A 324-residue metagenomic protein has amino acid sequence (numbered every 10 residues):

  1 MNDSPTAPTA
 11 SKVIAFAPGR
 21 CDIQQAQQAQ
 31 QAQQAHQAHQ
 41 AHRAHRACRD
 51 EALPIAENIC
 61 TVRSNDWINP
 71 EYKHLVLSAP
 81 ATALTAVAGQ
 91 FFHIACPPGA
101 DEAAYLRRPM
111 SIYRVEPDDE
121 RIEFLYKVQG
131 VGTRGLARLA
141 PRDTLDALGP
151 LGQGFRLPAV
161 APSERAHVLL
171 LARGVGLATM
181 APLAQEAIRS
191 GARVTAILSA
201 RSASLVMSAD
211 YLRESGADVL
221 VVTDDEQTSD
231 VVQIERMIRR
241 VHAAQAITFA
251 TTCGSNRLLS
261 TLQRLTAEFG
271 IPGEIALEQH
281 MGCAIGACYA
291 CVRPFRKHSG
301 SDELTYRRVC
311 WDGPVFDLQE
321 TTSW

Functional and structural regions predicted by a protein language model:
M1-F16, C21: N-terminal acidic, proline/glycine-rich, low-complexity intrinsically disordered segments
P18-Q24, Q279-P314: Local cysteine-cluster metal-coordination motifs and their immediate loop/turn environment, predominantly Fe-S cluster
A26-A44: Long, intrinsically disordered low-complexity tandem-repeat segments
C48-D143: Ferredoxin-reductase
V131-G282: FNR/FR-type flavoprotein reductase catalytic core
Q233-R239, A287-V292, W324: Short, surface-exposed amphipathic charged segments that create phosphate/polyanion-binding patches used for binding
